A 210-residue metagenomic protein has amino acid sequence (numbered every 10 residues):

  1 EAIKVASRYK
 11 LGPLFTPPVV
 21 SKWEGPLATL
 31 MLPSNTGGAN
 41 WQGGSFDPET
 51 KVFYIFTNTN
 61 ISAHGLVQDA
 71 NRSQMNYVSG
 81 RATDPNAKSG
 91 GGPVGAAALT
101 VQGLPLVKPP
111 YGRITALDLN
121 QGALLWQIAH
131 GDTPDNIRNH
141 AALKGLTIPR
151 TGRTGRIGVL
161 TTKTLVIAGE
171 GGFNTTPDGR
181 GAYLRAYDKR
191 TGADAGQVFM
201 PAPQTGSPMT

Functional and structural regions predicted by a protein language model:
E1-T210: Beta-sheet-rich non-transmembrane sensory/scaffold domains
